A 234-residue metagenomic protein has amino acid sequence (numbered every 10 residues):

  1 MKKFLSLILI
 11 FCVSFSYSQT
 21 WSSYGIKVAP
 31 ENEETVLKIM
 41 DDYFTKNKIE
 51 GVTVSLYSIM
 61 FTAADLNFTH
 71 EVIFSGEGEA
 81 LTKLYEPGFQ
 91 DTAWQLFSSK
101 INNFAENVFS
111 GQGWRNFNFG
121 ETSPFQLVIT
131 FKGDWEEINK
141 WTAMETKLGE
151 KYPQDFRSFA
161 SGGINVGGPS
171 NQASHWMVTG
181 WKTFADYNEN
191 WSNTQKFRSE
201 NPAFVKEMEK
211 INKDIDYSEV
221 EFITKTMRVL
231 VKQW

Functional and structural regions predicted by a protein language model:
K3-S16: Sec-dependent N-terminal signal peptides
Y17-W234: Short S/T/G/P-rich N-terminal loop/turn motif that feeds into the first structured element of a domain
